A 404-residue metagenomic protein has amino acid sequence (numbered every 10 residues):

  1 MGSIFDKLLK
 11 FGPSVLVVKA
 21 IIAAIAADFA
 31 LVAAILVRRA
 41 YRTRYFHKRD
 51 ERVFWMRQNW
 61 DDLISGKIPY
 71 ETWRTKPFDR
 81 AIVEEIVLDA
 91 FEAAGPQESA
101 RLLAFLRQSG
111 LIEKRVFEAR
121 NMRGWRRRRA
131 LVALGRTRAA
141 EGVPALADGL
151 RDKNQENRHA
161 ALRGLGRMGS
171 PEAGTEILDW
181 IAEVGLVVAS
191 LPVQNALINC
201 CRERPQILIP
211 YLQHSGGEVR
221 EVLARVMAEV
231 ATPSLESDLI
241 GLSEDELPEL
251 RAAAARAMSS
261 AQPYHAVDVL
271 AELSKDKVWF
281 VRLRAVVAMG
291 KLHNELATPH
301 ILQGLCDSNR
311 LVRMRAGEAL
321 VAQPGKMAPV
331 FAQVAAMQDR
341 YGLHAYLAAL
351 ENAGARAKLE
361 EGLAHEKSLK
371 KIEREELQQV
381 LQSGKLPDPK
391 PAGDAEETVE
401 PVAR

Functional and structural regions predicted by a protein language model:
M1-F46: N-terminal signal-anchor transmembrane alpha helix of single-pass membrane proteins, serving as the membrane-anchoring
R39-R120: N-terminal topogenic membrane-targeting module
E85, S99, L103-A119, A139-L150 (+8 more regions): Amphipathic alpha-helical scaffolding segments comprising HEAT/armadillo-like alpha-solenoid repeats
L102, A130-L131, A161, P192-V193 (+6 more regions): Conserved hydrophobic register position within alpha-solenoid helical repeats
G124-W125, Q155-E156, P171, L186-V188 (+9 more regions): Alpha-helix N-cap/helix-start positions at coil->helix boundaries
L131-A133, K153-R163: Membrane-embedded segments
D339-E400: Eukaryotic acidic, Ser/Thr-rich intrinsically disordered low-complexity regions
